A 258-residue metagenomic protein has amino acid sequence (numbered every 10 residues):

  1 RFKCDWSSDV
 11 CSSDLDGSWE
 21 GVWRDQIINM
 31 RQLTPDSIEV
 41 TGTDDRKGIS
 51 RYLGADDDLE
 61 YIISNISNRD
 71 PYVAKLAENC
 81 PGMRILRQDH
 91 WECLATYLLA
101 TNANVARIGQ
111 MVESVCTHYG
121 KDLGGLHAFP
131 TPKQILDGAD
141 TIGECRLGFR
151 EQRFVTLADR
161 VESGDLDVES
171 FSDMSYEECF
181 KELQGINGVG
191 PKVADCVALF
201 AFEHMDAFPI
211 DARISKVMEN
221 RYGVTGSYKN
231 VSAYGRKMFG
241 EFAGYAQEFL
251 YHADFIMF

Functional and structural regions predicted by a protein language model:
R1, L15-I27, G125-F258: C-terminal accessory module of base-excision DNA glycosylases/AP lyases that mediates lesion recognition and DNA
F2-C11: Single conserved hydrophobic/aromatic residue that forms the stacking wall/gate of nucleotide- or nucleobase-binding
D9, S18, S37: A residue-level signal for beta-strand positions that form part of recognition/binding surfaces within mature
V22-N29, T34-G48: Short helix-coil boundary/hinge micro-motifs
R46, S50-G185, M238: Alpha-helical ds-nucleic-acid-binding substructure associated with the helix-hairpin-helix region of base-excision DNA
